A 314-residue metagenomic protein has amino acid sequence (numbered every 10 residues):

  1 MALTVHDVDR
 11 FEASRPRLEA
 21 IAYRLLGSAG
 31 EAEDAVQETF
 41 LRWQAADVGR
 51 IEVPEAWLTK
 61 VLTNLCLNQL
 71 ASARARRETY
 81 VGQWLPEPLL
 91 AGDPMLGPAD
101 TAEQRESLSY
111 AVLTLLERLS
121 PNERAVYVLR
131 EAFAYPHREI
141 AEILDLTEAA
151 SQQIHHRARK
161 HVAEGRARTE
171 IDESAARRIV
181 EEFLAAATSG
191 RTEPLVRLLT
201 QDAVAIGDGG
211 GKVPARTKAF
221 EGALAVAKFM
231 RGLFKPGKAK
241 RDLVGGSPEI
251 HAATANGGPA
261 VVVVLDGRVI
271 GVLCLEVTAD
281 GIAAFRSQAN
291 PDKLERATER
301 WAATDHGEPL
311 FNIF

Functional and structural regions predicted by a protein language model:
M1-D34, E38-P194, L198: Active-site-adjacent scaffolding segments
G49, G267-R268, A289-D292: A short acidic/small-residue loop/turn micro-motif
L195-V196, A203, L275, D280: Hydrophobic pocket/interface hotspot
Q201-G245, I250: A solvent-exposed, acidic/Ser-Thr-rich amphipathic alpha-helical stretch
P259-D266: Short beta-strand segments that buttress and anchor functional surface loops
L273-C274, F285-N290: Short beta->alpha transition motifs characteristic of CBS
Q288-F314: Low-complexity, intrinsically disordered terminal/linker segments enriched in charged and Gly/Pro repeats
